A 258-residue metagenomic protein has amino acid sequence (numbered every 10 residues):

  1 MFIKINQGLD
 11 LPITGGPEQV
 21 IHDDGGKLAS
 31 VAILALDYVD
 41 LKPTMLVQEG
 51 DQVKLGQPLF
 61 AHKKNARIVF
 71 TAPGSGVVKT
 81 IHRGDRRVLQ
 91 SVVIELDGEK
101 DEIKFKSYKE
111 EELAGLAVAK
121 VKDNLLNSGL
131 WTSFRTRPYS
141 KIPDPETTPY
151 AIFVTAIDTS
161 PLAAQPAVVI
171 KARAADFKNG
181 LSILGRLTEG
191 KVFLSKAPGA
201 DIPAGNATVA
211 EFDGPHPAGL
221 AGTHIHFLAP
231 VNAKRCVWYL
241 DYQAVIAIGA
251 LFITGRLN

Functional and structural regions predicted by a protein language model:
M1-L46: N-terminal, Lys/Arg-enriched amphipathic/low-complexity engagement segments that precede the first folded domain
V31-Y38, P58, V69-A72: Histidine- and aromatic-rich ligand-binding microenvironments
K42-Q52, G56: Short histidine-centered loop motifs in beta-beta connectors
T44, R67, V168-A172: Alpha-helix capping and helix-loop boundary segments enriched in small/acidic/polar residues
Q52, P58, S75-V77: Residue-level marker of beta-strand positions
H62-K63: Cationic-aromatic interfacial patches
R67-R83: Short, compositionally biased
H82-N258: Buried, small/hydrophobic-residue-enriched core segments of structured protein domains
